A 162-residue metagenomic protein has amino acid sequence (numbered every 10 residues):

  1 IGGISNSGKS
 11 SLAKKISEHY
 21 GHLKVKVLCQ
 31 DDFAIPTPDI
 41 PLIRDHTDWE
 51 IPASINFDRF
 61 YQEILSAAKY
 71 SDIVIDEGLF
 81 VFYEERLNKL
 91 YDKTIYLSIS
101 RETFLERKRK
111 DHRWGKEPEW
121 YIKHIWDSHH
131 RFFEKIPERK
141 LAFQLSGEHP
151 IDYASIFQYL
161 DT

Functional and structural regions predicted by a protein language model:
G3-I4: P-loop (Walker A) phosphate-binding loop of NTP-binding proteins
K9: Conserved lysine of the Walker
L12: Hydrophobic positions on the alpha1 helix immediately C-terminal to the Walker A/P-loop
K15, H19, Y70-D72, K110-R113 (+1 more regions): NTP-dependent small-molecule kinase module
E18-V27: Post-Walker A helix-loop "phosphate-sensing" segment adjacent to the P-loop in P-loop NTPases
K26-C29, A34-D76: Conserved nucleotide-sensing/catalytic segment adjacent to the nucleotide-binding pocket in NTP-handling enzymes
R44-T47, K93-E134: A glycine- and Lys/Arg-enriched "phosphate-lid" helix/loop adjacent to the NTP-binding pocket of small-molecule kinases
D72, Y91-D92: Conserved acidic residues
